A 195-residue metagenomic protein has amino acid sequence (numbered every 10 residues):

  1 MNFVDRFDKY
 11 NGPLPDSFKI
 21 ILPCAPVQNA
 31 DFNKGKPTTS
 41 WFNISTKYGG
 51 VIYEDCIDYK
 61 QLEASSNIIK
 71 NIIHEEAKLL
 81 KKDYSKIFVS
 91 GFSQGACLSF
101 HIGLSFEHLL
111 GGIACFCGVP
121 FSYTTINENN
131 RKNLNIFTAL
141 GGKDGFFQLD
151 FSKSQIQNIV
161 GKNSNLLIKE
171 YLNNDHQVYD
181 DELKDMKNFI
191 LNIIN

Functional and structural regions predicted by a protein language model:
M1-K82: Serine-hydrolase catalytic machinery in alpha/beta-hydrolase-like enzymes
M1-N2, T124, Y179: Short N-terminal helix/helix-N-cap motif within the alpha/beta-hydrolase-1
C24-Q28, V119, N174: Short beta-to-alpha linker loops that shape the active-site pocket of alpha/beta-hydrolase fold enzymes
D31-K36, I126-N127, D181-L183: Short aromatic-enriched loop/helix-cap "lid" or pocket-rim segments at secondary-structure transitions that line
A77-K78, Y84-K132: Primarily recognizes the serine-hydrolase "nucleophile elbow" in alpha/beta-hydrolase and SGNH/GDSL folds
F137, D150-N195: C-terminal catalytic histidine-bearing segment of alpha/beta-hydrolase fold enzymes
F137-L140, D144: Short beta-strand/loop motif that positions the catalytic acidic residue of the alpha/beta-hydrolase fold
